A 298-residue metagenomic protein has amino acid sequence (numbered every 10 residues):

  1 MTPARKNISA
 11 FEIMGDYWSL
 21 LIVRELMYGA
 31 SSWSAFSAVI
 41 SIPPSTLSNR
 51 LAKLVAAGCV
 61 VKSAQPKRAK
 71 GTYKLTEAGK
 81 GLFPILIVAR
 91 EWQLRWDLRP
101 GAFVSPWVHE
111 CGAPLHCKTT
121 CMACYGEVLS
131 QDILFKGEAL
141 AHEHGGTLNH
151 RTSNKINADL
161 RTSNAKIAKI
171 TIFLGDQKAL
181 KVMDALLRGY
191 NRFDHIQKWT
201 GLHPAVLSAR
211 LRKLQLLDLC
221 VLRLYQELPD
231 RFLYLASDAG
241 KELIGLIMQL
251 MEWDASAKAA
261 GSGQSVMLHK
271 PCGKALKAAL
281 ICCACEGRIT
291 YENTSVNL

Functional and structural regions predicted by a protein language model:
M1-R5, D16-Y17, F36-V39, L47-R50 (+2 more regions): Recognition helices and adjacent regulatory flanks at domain boundaries
R5-T46, G126, A165-V206: N-terminal helix-turn-helix DNA-binding core of bacterial DNA-binding proteins
I13-W18, V23, M27, A38 (+6 more regions): Long C-terminal interaction/binding lobes of large macromolecular proteins
G15, P66-L86, L228-I247: Basic, amphipathic "hinge/linker" alpha-helix immediately C-terminal to the N-terminal HTH DNA-binding motif
S45, A52, A56-V61, A69-D132: DNA-contacting interfaces and partner/effector-binding or oligomerization modules in DNA-centric proteins
L51-A52, L211-R212: Short, hydrophobic-biased segments on the C-terminal half of alpha helices that form "recognition helices"
V55-A69, L217-P229: Beta-hairpin "wing" of winged helix-turn-helix
L94-D159, S256-L298: C-terminal regulatory/oligomerization modules of transcriptional regulators
